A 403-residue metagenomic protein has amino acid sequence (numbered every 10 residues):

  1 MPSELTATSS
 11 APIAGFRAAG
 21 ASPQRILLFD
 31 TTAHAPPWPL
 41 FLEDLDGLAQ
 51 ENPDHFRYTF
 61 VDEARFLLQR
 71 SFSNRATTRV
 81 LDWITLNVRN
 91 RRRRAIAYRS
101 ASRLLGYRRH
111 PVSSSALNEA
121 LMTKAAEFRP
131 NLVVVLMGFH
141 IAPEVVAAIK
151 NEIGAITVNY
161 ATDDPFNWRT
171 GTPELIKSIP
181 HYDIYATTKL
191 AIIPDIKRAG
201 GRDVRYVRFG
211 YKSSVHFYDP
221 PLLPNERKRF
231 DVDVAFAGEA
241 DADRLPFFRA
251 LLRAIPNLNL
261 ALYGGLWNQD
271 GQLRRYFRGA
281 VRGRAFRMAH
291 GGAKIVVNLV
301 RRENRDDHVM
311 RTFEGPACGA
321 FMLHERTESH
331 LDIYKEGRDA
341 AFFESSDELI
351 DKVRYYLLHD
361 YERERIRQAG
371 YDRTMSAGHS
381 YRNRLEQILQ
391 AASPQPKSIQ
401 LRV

Functional and structural regions predicted by a protein language model:
P2-R89, R93-A120, K124, L136-P143 (+3 more regions): Nucleotide-sugar donor-binding catalytic core of glycosyltransferases
A125-L132: Proline-aspartate-enriched helix->loop->beta-strand connector
A148-A155: Domain-scale activation on soluble regions of proteins
A155-T170: A short, histidine- and acid-enriched strand-loop-helix "catalytic/donor-clamping" loop that lines the nucleotide-sugar
V309, A340-S346, Y356-Y361: Conserved acidic donor-binding segment of nucleotide-sugar-dependent glycosyltransferases
L331-K352: Change "using UDP/GDP/dTDP sugars" to "using nucleotide sugars
L358-Q390: A charged, aromatic-enriched C-terminal amphipathic alpha-helix characteristic of glycosyltransferases across folds
